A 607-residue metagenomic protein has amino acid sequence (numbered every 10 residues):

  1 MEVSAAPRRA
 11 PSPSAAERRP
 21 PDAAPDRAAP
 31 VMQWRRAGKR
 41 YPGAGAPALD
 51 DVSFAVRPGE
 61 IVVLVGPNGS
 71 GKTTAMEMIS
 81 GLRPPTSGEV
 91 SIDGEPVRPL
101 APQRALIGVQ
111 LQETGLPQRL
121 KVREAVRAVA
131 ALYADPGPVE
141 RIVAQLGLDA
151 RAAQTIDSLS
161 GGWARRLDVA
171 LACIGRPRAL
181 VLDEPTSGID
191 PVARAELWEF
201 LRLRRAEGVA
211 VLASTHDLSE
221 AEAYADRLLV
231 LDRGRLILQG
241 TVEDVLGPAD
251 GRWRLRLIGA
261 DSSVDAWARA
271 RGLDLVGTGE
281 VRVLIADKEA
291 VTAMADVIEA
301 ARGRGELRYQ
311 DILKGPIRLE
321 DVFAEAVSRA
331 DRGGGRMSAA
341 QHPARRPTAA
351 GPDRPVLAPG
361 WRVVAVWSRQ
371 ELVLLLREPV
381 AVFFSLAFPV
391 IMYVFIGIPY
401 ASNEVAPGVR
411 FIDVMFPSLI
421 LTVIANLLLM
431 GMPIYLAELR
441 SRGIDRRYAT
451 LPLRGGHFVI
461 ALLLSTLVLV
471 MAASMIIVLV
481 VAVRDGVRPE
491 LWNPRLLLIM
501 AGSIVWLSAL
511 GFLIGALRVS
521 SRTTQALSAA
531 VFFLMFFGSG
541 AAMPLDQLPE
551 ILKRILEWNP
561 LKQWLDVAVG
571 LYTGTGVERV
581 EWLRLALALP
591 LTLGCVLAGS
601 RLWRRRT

Functional and structural regions predicted by a protein language model:
S80: Helix-to-loop junction immediately C-terminal to a conserved catalytic motif
G88-Q103: Conserved ABC transporter NBD signature motif
R127, A131, P136-R151: Conserved ABC ATPase "signature" region
L180-E184: Catalytic Walker B motif of ABC-type/P-loop ATPase nucleotide-binding domains
W198-D287: ABC transporter nucleotide-binding domain
Q239, G455, V459-S528, E578-L589 (+1 more regions): Alpha-helical transmembrane segments and their short interhelical loops
G251-A330: Short, charged/small-residue-rich alpha-helical element at the C-terminal edge of ABC transporter nucleotide-binding
